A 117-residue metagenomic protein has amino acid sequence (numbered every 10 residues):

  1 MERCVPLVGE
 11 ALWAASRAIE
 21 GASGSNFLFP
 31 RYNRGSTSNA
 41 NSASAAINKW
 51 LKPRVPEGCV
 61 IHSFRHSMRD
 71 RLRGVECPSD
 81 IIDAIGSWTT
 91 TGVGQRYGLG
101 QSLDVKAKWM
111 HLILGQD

Functional and structural regions predicted by a protein language model:
E2-P6: Well-ordered beta-strand positions in beta-sheet-rich domains
L7, N39, A43, I61 (+3 more regions): Hydrophobic (often cysteine-bearing) scaffold residues that line and stabilize catalytic clefts of nucleotide/cofactor
V8-E57: Active-site/catalytic core of tyrosine-dependent DNA strand-transfer enzymes
A14, A46, I81-A84, W109: Generic recognition of well-ordered alpha-helical segments
L28-F29, R69, Y97: Bulky hydrophobic/aromatic "packing anchor" residues in well-ordered structure
E57-C59, V93: Short, surface-exposed acidic
S63-T89: C-terminal catalytic core of tyrosine-transesterase DNA break-rejoin enzymes
G86-D117: Catalytic-site neighborhood detector that most strongly recognizes the C-terminal catalytic loop/helix of tyrosine
